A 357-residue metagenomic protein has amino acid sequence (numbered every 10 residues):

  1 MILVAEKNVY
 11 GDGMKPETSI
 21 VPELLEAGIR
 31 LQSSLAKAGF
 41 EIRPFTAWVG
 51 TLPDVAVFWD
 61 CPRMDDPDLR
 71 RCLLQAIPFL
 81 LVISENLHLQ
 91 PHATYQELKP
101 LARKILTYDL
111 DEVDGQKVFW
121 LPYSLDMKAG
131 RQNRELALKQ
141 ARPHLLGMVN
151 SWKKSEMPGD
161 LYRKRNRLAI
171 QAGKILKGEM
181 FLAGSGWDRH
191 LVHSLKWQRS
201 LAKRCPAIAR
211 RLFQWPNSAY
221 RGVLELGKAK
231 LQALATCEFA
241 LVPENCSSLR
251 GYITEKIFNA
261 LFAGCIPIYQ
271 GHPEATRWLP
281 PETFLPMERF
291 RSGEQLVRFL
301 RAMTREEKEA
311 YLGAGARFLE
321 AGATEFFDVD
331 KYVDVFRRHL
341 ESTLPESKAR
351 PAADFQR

Functional and structural regions predicted by a protein language model:
M1-L74, L80-L285, E307, G322 (+2 more regions): Nucleotide-sugar donor-binding catalytic core of glycosyltransferases
L285-R291, T304: Conserved acidic donor-binding segment of nucleotide-sugar-dependent glycosyltransferases
A302-F318: Conserved donor-nucleotide binding/catalytic region of nucleotide-linked donor-dependent transferases
F318, T324-E325: Hydrophilic extracytoplasmic domains
